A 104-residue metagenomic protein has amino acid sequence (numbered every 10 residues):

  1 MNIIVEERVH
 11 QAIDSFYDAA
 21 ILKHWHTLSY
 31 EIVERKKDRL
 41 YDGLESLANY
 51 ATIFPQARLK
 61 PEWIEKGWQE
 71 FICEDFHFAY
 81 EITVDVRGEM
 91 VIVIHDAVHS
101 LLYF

Functional and structural regions predicted by a protein language model:
M1-W68, V86: Basic, Lys/Arg-enriched alpha-helical interface segments
H26, K66-F104: Enriched for short, Lys/Arg-rich terminal
